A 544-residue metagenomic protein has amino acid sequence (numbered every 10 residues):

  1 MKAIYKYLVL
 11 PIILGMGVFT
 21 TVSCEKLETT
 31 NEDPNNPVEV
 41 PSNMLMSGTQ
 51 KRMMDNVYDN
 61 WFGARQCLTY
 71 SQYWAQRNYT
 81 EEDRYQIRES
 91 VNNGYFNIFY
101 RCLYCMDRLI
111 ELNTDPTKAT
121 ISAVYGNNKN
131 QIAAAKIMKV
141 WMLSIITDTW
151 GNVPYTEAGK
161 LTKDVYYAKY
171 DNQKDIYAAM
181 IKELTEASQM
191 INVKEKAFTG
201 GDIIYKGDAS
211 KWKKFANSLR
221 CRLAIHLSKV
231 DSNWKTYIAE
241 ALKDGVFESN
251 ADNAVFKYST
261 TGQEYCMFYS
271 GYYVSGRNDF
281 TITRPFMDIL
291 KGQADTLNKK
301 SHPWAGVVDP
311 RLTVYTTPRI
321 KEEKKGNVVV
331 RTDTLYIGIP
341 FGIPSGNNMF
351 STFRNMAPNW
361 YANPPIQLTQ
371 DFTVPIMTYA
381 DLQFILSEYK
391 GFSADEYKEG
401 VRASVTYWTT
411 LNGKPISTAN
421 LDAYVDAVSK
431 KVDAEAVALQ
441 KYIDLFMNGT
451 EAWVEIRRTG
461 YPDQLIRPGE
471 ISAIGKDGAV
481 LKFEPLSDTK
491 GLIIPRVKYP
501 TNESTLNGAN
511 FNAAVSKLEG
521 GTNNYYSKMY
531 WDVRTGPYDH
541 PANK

Functional and structural regions predicted by a protein language model:
M1-E32: Bacterial Sec-dependent N-terminal signal peptides
S23, C266-G306, L312, A423-K544: Long, intrinsically disordered, low-complexity segments
C24-Q72, Q76-Y85, N97-Y100, R108 (+3 more regions): Membrane-proximal, proline-rich intrinsically disordered regions
W74-P154, K160-T199, T369-F372: Conserved, well-structured interaction surfaces
A178-S249: Internal, well-ordered domain-core segments that constitute the primary functional module of diverse proteins
W234-L386, K390-D444, N448-T450, T459: Hydrophobic-face positions in mid-chain alpha helices that act as interaction patches
